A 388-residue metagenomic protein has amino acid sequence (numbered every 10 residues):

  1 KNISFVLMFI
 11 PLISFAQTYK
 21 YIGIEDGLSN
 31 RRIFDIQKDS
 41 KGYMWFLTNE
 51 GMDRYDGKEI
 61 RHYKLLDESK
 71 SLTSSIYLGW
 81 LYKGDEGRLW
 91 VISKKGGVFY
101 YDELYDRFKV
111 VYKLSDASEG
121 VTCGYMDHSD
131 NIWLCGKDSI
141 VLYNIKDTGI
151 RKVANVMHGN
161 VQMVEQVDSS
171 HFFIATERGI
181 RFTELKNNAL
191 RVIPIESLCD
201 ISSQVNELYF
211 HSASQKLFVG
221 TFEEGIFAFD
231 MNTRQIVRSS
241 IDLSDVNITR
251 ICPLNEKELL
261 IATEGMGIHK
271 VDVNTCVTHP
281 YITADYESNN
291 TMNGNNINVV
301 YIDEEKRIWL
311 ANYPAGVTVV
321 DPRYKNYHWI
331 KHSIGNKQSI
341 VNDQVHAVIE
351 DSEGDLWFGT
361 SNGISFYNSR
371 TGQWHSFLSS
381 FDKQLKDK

Functional and structural regions predicted by a protein language model:
K1-K388: Carboxylate-rich, polar loop motifs that coordinate divalent cations or form catalytic acidic clusters
